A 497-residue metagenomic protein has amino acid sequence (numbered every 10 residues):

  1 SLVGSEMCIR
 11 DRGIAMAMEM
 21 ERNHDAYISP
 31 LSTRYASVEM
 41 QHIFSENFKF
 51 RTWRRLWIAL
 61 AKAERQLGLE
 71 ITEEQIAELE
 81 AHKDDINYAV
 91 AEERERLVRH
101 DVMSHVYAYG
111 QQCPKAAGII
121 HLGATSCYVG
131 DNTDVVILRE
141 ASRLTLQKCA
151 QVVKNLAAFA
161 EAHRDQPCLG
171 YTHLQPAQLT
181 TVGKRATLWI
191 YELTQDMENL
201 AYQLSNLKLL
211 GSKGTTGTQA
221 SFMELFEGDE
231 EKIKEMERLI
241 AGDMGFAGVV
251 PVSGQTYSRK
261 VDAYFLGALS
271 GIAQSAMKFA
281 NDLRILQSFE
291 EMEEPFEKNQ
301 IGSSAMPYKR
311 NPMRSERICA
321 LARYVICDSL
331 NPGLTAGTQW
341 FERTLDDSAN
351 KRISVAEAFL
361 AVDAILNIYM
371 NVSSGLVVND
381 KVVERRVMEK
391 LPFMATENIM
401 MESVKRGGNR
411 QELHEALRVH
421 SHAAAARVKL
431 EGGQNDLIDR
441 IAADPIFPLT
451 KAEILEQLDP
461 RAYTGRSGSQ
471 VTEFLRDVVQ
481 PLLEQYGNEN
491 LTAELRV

Functional and structural regions predicted by a protein language model:
L2-I9: Short, small-residue-biased leader/transition segments that mark boundaries at the very start of proteins
A17-A220, F226-A241, G302-S303, M313-R317 (+5 more regions): A helix-coil-helix interface module used to build multimeric assemblies and to scaffold catalytic/cofactor sites
N47, R139-A150, A157, G183 (+8 more regions): Short amphipathic alpha-helical segments with heptad-repeat character
E161-G183, E293-K309, E342-A349, S374-M394: Glycine-rich cofactor-pocket loops
L239-G254: A short, charged helix-loop
V261-L286, Q300-F359: A conserved active-site cap/scaffold subdomain adjacent to cofactor or substrate pockets
E293, A416-A423: Active/binding-pocket-proximal capping segment
Y324-G408, A416: Long, amphipathic alpha-helical stalk/connector segments used for oligomerization, subunit docking, or mechanical
